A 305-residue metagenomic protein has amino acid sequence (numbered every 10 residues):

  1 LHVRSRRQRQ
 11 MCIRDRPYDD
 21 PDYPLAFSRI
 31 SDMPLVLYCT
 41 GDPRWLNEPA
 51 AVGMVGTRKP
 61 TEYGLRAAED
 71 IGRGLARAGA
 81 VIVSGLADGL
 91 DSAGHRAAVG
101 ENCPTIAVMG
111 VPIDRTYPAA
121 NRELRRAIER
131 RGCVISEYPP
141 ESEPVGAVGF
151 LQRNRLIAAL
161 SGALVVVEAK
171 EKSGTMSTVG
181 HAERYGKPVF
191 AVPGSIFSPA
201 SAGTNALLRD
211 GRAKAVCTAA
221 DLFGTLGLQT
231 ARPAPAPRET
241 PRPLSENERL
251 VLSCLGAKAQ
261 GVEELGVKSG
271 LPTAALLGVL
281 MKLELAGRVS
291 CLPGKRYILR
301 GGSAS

Functional and structural regions predicted by a protein language model:
L1-R9, I13: Single conserved hydrophobic/aromatic residue that forms the stacking wall/gate of nucleotide- or nucleobase-binding
P17-S305: Glycine-biased, small-residue-rich flexible motifs in mid-sequence functional cores and linkers
